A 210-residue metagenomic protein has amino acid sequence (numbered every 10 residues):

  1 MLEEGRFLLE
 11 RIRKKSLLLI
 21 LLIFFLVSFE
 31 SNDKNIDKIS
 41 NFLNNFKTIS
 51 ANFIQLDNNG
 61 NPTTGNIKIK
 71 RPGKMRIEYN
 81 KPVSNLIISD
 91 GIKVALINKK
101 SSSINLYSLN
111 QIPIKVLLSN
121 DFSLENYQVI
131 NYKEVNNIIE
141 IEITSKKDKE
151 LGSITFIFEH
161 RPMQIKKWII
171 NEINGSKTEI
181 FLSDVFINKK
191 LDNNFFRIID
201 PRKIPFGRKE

Functional and structural regions predicted by a protein language model:
M1-R13: N-terminal secretory signal peptides that target proteins for export/translocation
R13-L22: Sec-dependent signal peptide recognition, specifically the positively charged N-region followed immediately by
L21-E30: Hydrophobic h-region of N-terminal signal peptides that target proteins for export in Gram-negative bacteria
E30-D37: Cleaved targeting-peptide boundary
N41-G60, K68: A short, Trp-centered hydrophobic/proline-enriched beta-strand micro-motif
A51-F53, M75-Y79, V94-I97, I141 (+1 more regions): Short hydrophobic/aromatic-rich beta-strand segments that constitute the beta-sheet cores of beta-sandwich/beta-barrel
N66-V116, T178: An acidic-aromatic
E125-R208: Gly/Pro-enriched, hydrophobic low-complexity segments that function as extracytoplasmic propeptides/linkers
